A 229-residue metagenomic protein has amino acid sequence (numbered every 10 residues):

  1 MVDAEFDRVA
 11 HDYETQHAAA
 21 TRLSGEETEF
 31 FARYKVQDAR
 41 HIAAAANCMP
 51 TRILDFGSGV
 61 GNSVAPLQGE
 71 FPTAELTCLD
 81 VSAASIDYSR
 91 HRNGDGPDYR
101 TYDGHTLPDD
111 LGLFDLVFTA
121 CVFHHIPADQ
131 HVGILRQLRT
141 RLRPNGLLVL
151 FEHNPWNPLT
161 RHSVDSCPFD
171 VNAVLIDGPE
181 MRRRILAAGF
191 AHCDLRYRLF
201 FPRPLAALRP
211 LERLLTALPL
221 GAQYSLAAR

Functional and structural regions predicted by a protein language model:
M1-A20: N-terminal, positively charged/glycine-rich alpha-helical extensions of SAM-dependent methyltransferases
F31-M49: Conserved alpha-helix/loop element of class I SAM-dependent methyltransferases that forms part of the SAM/SAH-binding
N62-T106: Class I SAM-dependent methyltransferase SAM/SAH-binding core
Y99, C193-R229: A C-terminal cap/extension of S-adenosyl-L-methionine-dependent methyltransferases that defines the acceptor-substrate
F118: A conserved beta-strand element that flanks and buttresses the S-adenosyl-L-methionine
V132-P144: A short glycine-rich, Lys/Arg-flanked "PGG" loop and its adjoining helix->strand segment in the class I
N145-E152: Conserved beta-strand signature within the Rossmann-like core of class I S-adenosyl-L-methionine
V164-E180: Acceptor-substrate binding/catalytic loop of class I
